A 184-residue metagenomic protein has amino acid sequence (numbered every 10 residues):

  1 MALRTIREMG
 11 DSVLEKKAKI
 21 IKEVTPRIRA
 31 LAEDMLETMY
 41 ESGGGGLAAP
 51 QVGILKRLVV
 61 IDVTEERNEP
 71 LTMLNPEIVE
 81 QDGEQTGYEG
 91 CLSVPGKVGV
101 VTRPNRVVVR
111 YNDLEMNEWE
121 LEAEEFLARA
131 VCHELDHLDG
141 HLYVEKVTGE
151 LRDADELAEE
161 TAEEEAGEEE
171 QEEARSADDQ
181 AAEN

Functional and structural regions predicted by a protein language model:
M1-N184: Positively charged
